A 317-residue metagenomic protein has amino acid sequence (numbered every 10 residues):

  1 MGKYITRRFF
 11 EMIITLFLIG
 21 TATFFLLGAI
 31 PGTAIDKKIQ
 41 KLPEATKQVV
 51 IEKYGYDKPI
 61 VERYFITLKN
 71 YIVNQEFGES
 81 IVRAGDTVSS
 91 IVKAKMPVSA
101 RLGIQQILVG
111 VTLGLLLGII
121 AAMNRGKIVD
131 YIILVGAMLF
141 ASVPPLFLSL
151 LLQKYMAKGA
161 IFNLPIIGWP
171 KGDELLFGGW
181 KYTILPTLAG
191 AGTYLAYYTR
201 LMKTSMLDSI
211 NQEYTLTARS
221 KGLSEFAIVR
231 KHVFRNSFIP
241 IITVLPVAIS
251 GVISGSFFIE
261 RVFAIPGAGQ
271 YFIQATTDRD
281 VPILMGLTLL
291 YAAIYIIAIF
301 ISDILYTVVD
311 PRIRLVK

Functional and structural regions predicted by a protein language model:
G2-K3, M96-V129, P145, D173-K317: Alpha-helical transmembrane segments of integral membrane proteins, especially multi-pass inner/plasma-membrane
T6-L16: N-terminal signal-anchor/signal peptide hydrophobic helix marking the start of the first transmembrane segment
M12, K95, S99, V135-M138 (+2 more regions): Residue-level signal for discrete positions within transmembrane alpha-helices of multi-pass small-molecule
T15-F65, M156-G178, Y182: Hydrophobic alpha-helical transmembrane segments of membrane transport/permease proteins and related membrane-embedded
F17, T21, A137-L151, V244-S250: Hydrophobic alpha-helical membrane-insertion segments
L26, I30, K38, L42 (+9 more regions): Hydrophobic aliphatic residues
D57-L115: An internal, D/E-rich "acidic patch" concept
L134-A196: Membrane-water interface segments at transmembrane-helix boundaries in multipass membrane proteins
